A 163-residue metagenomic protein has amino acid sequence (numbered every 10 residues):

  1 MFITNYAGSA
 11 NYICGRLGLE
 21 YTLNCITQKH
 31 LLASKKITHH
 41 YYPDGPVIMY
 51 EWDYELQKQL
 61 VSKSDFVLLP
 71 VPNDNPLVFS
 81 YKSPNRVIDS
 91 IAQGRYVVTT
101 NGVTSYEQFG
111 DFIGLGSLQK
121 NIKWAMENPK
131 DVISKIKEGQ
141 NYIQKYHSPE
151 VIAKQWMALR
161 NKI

Functional and structural regions predicted by a protein language model:
M1-F2, L32-K36, N75-S83: Short, flexible/disordered intra-domain loops and linkers
M1-R16, E20-C25: Conserved donor-binding/catalytic core segment of Leloir-type glycosyltransferases
C25-K29, S34-V61: Nucleotide-activated donor-binding/catalytic signature segment of Leloir-type glycosyltransferases, i.e., the conserved
E51-E55, P84, L115, Q119: Structural motif corresponding to alpha-helix initiation and N-cap regions
Y54-S62, V67-A92, T99-F109: Nucleotide-sugar-dependent
L60-K63, N121-A125, Y142, L159: CheY-like receiver
Y106-M126: Change "using UDP/GDP/dTDP sugars" to "using nucleotide sugars
E127-K162: A charged, aromatic-enriched C-terminal amphipathic alpha-helix characteristic of glycosyltransferases across folds
